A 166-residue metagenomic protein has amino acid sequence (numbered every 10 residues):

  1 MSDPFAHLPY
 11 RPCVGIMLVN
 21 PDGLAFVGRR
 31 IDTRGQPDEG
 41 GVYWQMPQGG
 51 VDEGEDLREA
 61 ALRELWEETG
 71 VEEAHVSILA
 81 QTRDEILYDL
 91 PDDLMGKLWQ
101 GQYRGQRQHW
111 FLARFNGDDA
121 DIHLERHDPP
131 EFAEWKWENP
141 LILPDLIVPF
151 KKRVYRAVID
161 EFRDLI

Functional and structural regions predicted by a protein language model:
S2-M46: N-terminal strand-loop-strand
M17, G35-Q36, G54, A157-V158 (+1 more regions): A periodicity- and composition-biased signal for non-globular, repetitive helical segments
P21, N116, D160: Residue-level marker of positions within ordered structural domains that often coincide with functionally constrained
F26, G70-V71, H75, R153 (+1 more regions): Generic macromolecular interface patches on structured domains
R30-I31, T82, I166: Short, well-ordered beta-to-alpha junction loops that form the rim of enzyme active sites and present histidine/acidic
D32-T33, G41, D93, H127 (+1 more regions): Short, glycine/charged-enriched secondary-structure capping and boundary segments
G50-P149: Unchanged
P140-I166: Charged phosphate-binding loop/patch that engages nucleotide di/tri-phosphates or the phosphate backbone of nucleic
